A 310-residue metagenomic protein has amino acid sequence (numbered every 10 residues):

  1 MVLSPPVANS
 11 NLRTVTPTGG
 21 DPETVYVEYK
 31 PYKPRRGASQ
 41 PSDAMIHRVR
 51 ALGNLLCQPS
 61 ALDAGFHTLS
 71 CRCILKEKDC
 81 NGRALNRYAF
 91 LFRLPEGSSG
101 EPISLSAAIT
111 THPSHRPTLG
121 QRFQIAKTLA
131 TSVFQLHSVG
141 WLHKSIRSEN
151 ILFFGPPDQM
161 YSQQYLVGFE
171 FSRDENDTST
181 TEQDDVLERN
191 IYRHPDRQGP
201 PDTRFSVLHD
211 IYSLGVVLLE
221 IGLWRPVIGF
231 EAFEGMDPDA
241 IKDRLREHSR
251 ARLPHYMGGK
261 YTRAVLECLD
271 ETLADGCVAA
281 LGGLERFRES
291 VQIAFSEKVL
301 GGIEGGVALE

Functional and structural regions predicted by a protein language model:
M1-K33, D63-L69, K78: ATP-binding glycine-rich phosphate-binding loop
L62-S70, L75-K78, R83, S145 (+6 more regions): Helical subdomain adjoining the active site within ATP-dependent kinase catalytic cores
L69-Q121, N176-E182, L187: Conserved structural core of kinase catalytic domains
T131-L142: Protein kinase catalytic-loop region centered on the HRD/HxD motif
R147-D196: Activation segment/activation loop of eukaryotic-type protein kinase catalytic domains
D196-L208: Conserved end of the kinase activation segment
D210, L214-G215: Alpha-helical D-x4-[hydrophobic]G micro-motif in the C-lobe of protein kinase domains
